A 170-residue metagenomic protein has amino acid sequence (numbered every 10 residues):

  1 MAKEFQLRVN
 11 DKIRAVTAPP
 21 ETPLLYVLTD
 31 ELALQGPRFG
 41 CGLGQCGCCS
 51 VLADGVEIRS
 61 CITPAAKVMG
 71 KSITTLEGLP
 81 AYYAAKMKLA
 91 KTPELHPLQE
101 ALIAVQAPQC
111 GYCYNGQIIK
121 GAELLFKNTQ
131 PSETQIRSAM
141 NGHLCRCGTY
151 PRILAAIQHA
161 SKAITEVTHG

Functional and structural regions predicted by a protein language model:
M1-G170: Signature of N-terminal electron-transfer/Fe-S-associated modules in redox systems
